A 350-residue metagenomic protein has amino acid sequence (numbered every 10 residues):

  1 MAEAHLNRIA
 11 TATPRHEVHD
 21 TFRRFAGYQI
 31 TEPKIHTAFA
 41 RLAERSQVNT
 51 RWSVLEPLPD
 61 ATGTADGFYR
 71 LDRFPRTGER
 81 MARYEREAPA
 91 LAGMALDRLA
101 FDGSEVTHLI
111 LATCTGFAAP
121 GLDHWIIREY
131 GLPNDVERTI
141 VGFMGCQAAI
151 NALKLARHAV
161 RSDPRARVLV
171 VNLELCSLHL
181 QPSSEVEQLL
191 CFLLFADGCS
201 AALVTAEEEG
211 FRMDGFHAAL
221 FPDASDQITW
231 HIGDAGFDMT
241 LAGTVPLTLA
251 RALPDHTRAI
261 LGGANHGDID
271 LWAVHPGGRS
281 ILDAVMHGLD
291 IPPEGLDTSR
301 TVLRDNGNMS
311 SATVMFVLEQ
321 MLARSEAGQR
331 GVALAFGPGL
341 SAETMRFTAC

Functional and structural regions predicted by a protein language model:
M1-R83, R167, C176, L180-R251 (+4 more regions): Condensing-enzyme catalytic core mediating Claisen C-C bond formation in acyl metabolism
A2-A4, S104-T107, N134-E137, S162-V168 (+5 more regions): Short coil/turn connectors at secondary-structure junctions
S46-G131, G267-L282: Conserved beta-ketoacyl condensing-enzyme motif
T77-M81, L111, R138-V141, E187-L189 (+2 more regions): A short glycine/serine-rich beta->alpha loop
Y84-A92, L249-A250, S311-V314: Phosphate/oxyanion-binding active-site loops and adjacent basic polyanion-contact surfaces
G93-V106, P254-D270, L289, M321-S325: Phosphate/pyrophosphate-binding loops at sites that engage ATP/ADP/AMP, CoA/4′-phosphopantetheine, polyphosphate
C114-T115, P133-D135, I140-R161, A250 (+2 more regions): Claisen-condensing/thiolase-fold acyl-transfer catalytic domains that form or cleave C-C bonds in fatty acid
A118-H124, V170-C191, H217-G233, R279-H287 (+2 more regions): Active-site-adjacent elements of ketosynthase-type condensing enzymes
